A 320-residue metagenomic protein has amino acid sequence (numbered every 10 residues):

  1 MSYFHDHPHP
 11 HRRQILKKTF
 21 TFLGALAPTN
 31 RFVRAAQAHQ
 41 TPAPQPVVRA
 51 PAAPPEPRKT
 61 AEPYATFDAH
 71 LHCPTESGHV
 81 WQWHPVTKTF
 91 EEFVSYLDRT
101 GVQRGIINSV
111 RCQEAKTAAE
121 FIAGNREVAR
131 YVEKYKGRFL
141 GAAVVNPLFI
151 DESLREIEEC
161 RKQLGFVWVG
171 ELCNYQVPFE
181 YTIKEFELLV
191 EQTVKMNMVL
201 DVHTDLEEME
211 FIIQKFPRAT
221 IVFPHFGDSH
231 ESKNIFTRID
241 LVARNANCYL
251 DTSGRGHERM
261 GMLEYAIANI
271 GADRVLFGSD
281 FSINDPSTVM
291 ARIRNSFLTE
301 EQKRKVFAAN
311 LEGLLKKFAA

Functional and structural regions predicted by a protein language model:
M1-Q14, Q37: N-terminal secretory signal peptides
H11-P28, F32: N-terminal export leaders
N30-F67, L71: C-terminal segment of N-terminal export signals and the immediately downstream linker at the start of the mature
F67-L71, G105-I107, G141-A143, V169-E171 (+4 more regions): Hydrophobic faces of well-ordered beta-strands that scaffold small-molecule active sites in alpha/beta enzyme cores
C73-K88, Q113-A115: Acidic/histidine-rich helix-loop elements that form or flank divalent-metal/phosphate-binding sites at the catalytic
Q103, A119-V199, R244, H257: Active-site gating/metal-coordination segments in enzymes
V167, P178-L276: Catalytic pocket-lining loop regions of alpha/beta-barrel enzymes, especially the amidohydrolase/enolase/GH5 lineages
G271-A319: His/Asp/Glu-enriched, well-ordered alpha-helical/loop segment that forms or immediately abuts the divalent-metal
